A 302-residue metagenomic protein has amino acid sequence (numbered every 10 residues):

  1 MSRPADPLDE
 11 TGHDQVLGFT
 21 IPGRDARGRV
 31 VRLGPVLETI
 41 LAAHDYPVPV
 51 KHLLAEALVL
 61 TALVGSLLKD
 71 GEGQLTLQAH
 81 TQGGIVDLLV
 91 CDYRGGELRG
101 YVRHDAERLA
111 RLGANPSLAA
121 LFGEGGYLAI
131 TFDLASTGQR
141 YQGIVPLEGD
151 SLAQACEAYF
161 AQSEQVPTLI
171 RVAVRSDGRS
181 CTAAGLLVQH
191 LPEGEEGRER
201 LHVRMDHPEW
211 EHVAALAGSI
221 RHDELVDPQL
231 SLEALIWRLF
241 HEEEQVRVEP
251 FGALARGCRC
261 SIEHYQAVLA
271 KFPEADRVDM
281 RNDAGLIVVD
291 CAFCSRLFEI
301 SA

Functional and structural regions predicted by a protein language model:
S2-E249: Interaction interfaces in information-processing and related assembly proteins
A214-A302: Cys/His-clustered metal-coordination modules, chiefly Zn-binding fingers
